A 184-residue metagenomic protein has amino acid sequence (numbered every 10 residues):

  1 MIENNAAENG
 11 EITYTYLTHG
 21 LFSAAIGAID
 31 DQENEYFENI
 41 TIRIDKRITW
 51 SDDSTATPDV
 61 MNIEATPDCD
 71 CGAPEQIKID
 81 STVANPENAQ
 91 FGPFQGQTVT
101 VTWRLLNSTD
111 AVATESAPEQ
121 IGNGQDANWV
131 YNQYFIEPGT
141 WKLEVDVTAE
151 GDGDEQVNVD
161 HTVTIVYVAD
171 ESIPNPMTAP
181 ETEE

Functional and structural regions predicted by a protein language model:
I2-E8, G122: Short beta-strand segments within Ig-like beta-sandwich modules, predominantly Fibronectin type-III
A6, Y14-T18, F135: Residue-level recognition of secondary-structure-to-loop junctions
E8-Y14, Q125-W129: Short strand-edge motifs at loop-to-beta-strand transitions and within beta-strands of extracellular beta-rich domains
H19-S23, P74, P138-K142: Extracellular Ig-like/FN3 beta-sandwich strand-entry sites
I26-A28: Hydrophobic/tyrosine-rich beta-strand signature of extracellular beta-sandwich/beta-rich modules, prominently
Q32, Q95-S108, F135-E184: C-terminal edge strands of extracellular/lumenal beta-sandwich accessory domains
E35, N39-R47, V166: Short beta-strand edge segments in extracellular beta-sheet folds
T57-G124: Acidic, Ser/Thr/Pro-rich low-complexity intrinsically disordered segments
